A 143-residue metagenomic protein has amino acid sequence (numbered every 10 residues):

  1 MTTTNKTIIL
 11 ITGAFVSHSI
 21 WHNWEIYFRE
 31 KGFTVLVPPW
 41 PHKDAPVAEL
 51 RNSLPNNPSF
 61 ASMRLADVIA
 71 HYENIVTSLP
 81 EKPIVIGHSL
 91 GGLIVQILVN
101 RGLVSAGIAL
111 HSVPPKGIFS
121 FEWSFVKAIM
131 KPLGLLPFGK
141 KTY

Functional and structural regions predicted by a protein language model:
T2-T3, T77-K82: Glycine-rich phosphate-binding loop signature in dinucleotide/nucleotide-binding domains
T3-E49: Short, surface-exposed "cap/lid" segments of acyl-processing enzymes
L10-A14, S89, S112: Glycine-rich His-Gly loop
N23, I97-L98: Active-site signature of alpha/beta-hydrolase-fold catalytic machinery across serine- and Asp/Cys-nucleophile hydrolases
H42-S62: N-terminal beta-loop-helix "entrance" segment that forms/cooperates in small-molecule cofactor or anionic ligand
P55-S78: Alpha/beta-hydrolase active-site loop
I86-G91, V95: Gly/Ala-rich beta-loop-alpha elbow adjacent to hydrolase catalytic centers
L103-K140: Flexible "cap/lid" loop of the alpha/beta hydrolase fold
